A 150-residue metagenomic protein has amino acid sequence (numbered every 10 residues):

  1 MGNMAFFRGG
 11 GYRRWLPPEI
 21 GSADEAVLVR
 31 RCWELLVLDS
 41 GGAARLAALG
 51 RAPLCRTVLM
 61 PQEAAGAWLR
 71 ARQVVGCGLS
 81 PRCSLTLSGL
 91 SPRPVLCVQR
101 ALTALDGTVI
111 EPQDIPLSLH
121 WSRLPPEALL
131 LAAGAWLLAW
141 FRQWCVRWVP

Functional and structural regions predicted by a protein language model:
M1-G21, V146, P150: Walker A (P-loop) phosphate-binding motif
R14-C77: Flexible active-site lid/hinge loop adjacent to a nucleotide/diphosphate and Mg2+-phosphate binding pocket
C77-P150: Adenine nucleotide phosphate-binding catalytic loops in nucleotide-utilizing enzymes
